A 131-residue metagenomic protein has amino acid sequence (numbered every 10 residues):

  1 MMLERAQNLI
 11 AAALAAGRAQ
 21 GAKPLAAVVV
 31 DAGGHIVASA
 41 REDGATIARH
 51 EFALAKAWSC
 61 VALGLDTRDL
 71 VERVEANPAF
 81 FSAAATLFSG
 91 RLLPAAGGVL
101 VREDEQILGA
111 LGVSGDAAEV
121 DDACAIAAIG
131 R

Functional and structural regions predicted by a protein language model:
M1-R131: Flexible, solvent-exposed loop/hinge segments and secondary-structure transition points
